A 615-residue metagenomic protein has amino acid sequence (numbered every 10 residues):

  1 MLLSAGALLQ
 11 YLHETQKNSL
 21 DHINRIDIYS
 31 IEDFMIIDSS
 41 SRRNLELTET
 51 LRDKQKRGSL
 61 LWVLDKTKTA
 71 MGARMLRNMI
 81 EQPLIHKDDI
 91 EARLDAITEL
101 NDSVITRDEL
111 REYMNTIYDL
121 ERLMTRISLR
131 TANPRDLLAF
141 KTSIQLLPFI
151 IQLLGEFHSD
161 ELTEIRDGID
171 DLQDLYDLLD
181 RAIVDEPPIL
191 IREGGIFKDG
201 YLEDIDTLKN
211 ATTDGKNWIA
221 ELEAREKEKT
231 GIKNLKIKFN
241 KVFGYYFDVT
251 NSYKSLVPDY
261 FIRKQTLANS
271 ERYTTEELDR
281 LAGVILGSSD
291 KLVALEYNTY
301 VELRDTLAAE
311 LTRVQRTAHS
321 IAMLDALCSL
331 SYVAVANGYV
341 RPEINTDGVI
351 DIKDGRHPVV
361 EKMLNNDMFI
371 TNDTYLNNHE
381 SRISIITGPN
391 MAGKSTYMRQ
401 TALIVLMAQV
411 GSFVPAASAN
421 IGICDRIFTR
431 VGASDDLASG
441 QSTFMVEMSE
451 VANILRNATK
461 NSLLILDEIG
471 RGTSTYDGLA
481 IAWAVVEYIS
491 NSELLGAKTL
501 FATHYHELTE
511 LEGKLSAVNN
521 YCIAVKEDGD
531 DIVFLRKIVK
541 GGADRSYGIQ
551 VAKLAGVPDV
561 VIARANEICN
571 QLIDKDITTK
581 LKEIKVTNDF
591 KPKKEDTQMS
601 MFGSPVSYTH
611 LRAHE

Functional and structural regions predicted by a protein language model:
M1-E99, N115-S128, A132-E221, V349-D351 (+1 more regions): Charged catalytic and DNA/RNA-contacting regions of genome-maintenance and nucleic-acid-processing enzymes
K68-T69, M79, T250-L278, L327-Y608: ATPase nucleotide-binding head domains, primarily ABC-like/P-loop NTPase cores
Q82, G200, T207, S270-Y273 (+2 more regions): Residue preference for a single heptad-register face of alpha-helical coiled-coils
L129, N133, S143-L146, E164 (+3 more regions): Charged, surface-exposed helical/loop "interaction arms" that form contiguous linear patches used for dimerization
L267, E271-D305: Extended, charged coiled-coil "arm/hinge" scaffolds of SMC/Rad50-like chromosome-maintenance ATPases and other large
T609-E615: Conserved small/polar residues in nucleotide/adenosyl-binding loops
